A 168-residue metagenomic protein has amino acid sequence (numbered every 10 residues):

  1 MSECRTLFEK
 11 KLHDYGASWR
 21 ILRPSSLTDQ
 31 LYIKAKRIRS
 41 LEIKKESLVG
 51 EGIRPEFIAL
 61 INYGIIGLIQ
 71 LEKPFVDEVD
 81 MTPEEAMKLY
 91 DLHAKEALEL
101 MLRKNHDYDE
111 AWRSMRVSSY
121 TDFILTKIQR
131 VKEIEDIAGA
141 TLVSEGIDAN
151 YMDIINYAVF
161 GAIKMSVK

Functional and structural regions predicted by a protein language model:
M1-K168: Intrinsically disordered, low-complexity regulatory regions that flank transcription factor DNA-binding cores
